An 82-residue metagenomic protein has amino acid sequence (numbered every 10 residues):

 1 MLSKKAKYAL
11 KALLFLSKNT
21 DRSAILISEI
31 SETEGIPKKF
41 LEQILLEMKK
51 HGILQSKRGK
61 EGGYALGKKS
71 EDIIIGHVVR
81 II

Functional and structural regions predicted by a protein language model:
A9-D21: Short amphipathic alpha-helical interface segments
L16, I44-K49: Basic amphipathic alpha-helical segments that dock to polyanions
S28-E34: A short alpha-helical element within helix-turn-helix/winged-helix DNA-binding domains across DNA-binding proteins
E32, K49-K50: Alpha-helical residues within the helix-turn-helix
K39: Key DNA-contact positions within bacterial/archaeal DNA-binding proteins
K50-I53, I81: Residue cluster at the C-terminal edge of the helix-turn-helix DNA-binding motif
G52-L66: Beta-hairpin "wing" of winged helix-turn-helix
K69-I82: Conserved segment of winged-helix/HTH DNA-binding domains
